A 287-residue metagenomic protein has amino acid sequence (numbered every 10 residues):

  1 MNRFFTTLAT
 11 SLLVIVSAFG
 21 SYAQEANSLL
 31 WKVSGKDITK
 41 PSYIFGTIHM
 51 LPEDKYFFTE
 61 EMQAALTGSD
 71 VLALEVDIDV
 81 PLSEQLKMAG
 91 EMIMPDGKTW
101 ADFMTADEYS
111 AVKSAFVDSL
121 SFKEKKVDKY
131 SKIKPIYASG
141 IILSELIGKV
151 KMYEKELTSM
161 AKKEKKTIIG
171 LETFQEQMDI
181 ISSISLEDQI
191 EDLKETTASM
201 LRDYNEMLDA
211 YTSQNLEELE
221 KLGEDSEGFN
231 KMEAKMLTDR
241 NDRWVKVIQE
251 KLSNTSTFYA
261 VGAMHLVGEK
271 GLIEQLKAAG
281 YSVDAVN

Functional and structural regions predicted by a protein language model:
M1-L29: Bacterial Sec-dependent N-terminal signal peptides
E25, D54-F57, D239-R243: Short secondary-structure boundary/capping elements
A26-W31, D203, R243-W244: Alpha-helical scaffolding within the catalytic cores of extracellular/periplasmic polymer-degrading hydrolases
L30, I168-G170, V283: Conserved beta-strand scaffold positions in the cores of enzyme catalytic domains, especially in NTP/NDP-utilizing
L30-S34, Q249: Short, surface-exposed beta-strand/loop micro-motifs that present aromatic residues
S34-Y43, I48-F229, M236: Structured, acidic catalytic/metal-binding patches in enzyme active sites
K231-N287: A cross-kingdom marker for long, charged
